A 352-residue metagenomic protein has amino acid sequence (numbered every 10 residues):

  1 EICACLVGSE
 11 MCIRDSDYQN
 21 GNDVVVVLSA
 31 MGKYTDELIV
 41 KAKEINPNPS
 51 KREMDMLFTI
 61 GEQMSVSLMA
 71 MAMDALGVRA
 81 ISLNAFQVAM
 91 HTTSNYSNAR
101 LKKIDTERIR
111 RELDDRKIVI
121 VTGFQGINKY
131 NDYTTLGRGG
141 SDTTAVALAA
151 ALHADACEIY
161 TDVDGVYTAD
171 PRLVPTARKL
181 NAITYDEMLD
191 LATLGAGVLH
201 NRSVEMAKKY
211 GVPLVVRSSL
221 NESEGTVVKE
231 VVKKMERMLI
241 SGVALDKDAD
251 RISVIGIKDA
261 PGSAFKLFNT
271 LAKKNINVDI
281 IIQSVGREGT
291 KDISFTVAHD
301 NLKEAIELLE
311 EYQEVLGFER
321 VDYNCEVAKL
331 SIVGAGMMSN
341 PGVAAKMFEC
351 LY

Functional and structural regions predicted by a protein language model:
E1-G8: Positively charged, low-complexity/disordered segments
S9-E10, R14-V204, S284, T296: Nucleotide/pyrophosphate-binding catalytic subdomain
L28-T35, Y167, V216-V232, G289 (+1 more regions): Terminal amphipathic helices with adjacent charged low-complexity linkers/tails
A156-Y160, L214-V216, D279: Short hydrophobic alpha-helical runs that function as membrane-insertion/retention elements
H200, G211-R217: Acidic/polar loop patches that form or flank catalytic/metal-binding clefts of enzymes that bind anionic ligands
A207: Acidic-aromatic/histidine active-site loop/patch
G225-Y352: A conserved regulatory-domain signal marking ACT and ACT-like small-molecule sensing domains and adjacent regulatory
